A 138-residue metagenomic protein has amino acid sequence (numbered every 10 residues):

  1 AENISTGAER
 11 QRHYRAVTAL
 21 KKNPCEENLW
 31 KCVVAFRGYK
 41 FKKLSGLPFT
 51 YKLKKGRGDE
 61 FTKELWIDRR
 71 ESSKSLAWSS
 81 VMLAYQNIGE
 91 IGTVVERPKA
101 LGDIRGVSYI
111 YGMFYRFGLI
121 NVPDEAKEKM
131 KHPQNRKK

Functional and structural regions predicted by a protein language model:
A1-R15: BZIP DNA-binding basic region
R12-Y14, F49, Q134: Generic low-complexity segments that are intrinsically disordered, proline-rich and/or Lys/Arg-biased
A16-S73: Long, low-complexity, charged/polar intrinsically disordered regions in eukaryotic proteins
P24, N28, E60, L76 (+2 more regions): Short, well-structured alpha-helical interface segments that form or flank functional binding sites
A35-Y39, N87, I91, F117: Surface-exposed polar/charged interaction patches
T62-I91: Intrinsically disordered, low-complexity regulatory segments enriched in Ser/Thr/Pro and charged residues
E90-Q134: Short, compact, well-ordered microdomains
K137-K138: Short acidic DE-rich linear segments
